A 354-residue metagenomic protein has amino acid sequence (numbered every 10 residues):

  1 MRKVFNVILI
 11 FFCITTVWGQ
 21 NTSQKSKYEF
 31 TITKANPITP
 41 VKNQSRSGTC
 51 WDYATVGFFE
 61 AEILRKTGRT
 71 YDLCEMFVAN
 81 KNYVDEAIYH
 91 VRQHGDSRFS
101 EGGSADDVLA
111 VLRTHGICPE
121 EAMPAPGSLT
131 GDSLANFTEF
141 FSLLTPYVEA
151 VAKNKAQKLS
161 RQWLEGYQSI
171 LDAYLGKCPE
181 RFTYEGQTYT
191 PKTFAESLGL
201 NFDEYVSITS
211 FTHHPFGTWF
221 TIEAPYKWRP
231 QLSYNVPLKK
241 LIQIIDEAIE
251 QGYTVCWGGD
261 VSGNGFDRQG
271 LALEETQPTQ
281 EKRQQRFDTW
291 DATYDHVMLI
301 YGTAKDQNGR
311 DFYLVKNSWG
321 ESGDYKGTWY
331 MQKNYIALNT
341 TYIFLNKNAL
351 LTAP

Functional and structural regions predicted by a protein language model:
M1-T22: Bacterial Sec-dependent N-terminal signal peptides
N21-N36, P40: N-terminal regions that are enriched for targeting/export leaders and immediately downstream pro/stem segments
N36-G48, Q93-S100, K227-N235, I244-I245 (+1 more regions): Second-shell loop/turn segments in exported
S45-F59, F99-D106, H296: Active-site nucleophilic cysteine motif
T49-D52, F77-N80, V108-V111, P119-A122 (+4 more regions): Structural recognition of the beta-strand scaffold that forms the well-ordered cores of secreted hydrolase catalytic
T55-L64, R113-I117, E250, K305: Sec-exported extracytoplasmic/periplasmic mature domains
E75-F182: Papain-like cysteine protease catalytic cores
L159-P354: Active-site signature of cysteine proteases
